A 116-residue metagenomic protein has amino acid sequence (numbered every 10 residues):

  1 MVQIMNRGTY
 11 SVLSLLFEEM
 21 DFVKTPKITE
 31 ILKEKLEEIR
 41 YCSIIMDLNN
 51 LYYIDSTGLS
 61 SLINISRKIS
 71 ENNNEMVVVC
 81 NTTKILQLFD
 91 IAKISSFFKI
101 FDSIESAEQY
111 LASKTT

Functional and structural regions predicted by a protein language model:
M1-N6, A112-T116: Non-catalytic signal-transmission and effector/linker regions of two-component phosphorelay proteins
V2-E30: STAS-typified acidic loop motif
S11, S106-Q109: A short acidic, often aromatic-flanked loop/helix-cap motif at beta-alpha or helix-coil junctions that lines enzyme
F17-E19, T82, I104: Short, flexible active-site-adjacent loop segments at beta-strand->alpha-helix junctions, enriched in small/polar
F22-F98: Amphipathic alpha-helical interaction surfaces in cytosolic regulatory modules
D90-I91, Q109-S113: Short secondary-structure transition/capping segments
K99-S103, A107: Short acidic-hydrophobic, aromatic-tinged amphipathic segments that line or gate anion-handling sites
